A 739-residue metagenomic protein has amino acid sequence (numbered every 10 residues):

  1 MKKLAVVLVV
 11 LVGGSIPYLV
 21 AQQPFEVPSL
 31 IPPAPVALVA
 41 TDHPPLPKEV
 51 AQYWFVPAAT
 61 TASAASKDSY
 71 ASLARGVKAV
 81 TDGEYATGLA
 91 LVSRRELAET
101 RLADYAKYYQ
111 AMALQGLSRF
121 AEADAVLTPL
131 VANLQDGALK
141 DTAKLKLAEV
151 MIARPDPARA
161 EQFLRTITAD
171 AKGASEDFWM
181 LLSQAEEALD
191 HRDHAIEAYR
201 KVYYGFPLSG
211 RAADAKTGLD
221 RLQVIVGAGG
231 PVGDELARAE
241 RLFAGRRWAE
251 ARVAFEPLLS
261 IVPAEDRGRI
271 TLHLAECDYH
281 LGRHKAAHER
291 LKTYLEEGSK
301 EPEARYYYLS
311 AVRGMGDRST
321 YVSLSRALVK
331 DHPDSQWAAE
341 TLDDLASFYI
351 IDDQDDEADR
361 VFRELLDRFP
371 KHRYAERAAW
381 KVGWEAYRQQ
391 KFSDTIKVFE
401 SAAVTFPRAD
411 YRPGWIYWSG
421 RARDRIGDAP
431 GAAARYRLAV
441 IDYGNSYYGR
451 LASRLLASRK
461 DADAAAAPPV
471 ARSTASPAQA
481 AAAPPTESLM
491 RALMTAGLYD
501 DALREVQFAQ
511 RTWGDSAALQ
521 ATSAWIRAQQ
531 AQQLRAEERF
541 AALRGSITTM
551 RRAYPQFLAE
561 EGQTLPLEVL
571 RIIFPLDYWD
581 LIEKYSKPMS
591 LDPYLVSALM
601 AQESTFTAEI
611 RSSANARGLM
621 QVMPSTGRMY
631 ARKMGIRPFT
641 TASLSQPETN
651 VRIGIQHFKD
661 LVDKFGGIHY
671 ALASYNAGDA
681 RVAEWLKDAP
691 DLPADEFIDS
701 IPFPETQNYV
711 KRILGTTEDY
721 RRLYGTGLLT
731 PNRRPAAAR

Functional and structural regions predicted by a protein language model:
K2-V6, G13-Q602, F606-A614, M620 (+6 more regions): Acidic, polar-rich low-complexity tracts and alpha-helical solenoid repeat scaffolds
L102, L591-D592, G667-I668, G678 (+1 more regions): Helix N-cap / loop-to-helix initiation motif
F639-T649: A short, structured beta-strand-centered segment in the mid-to-C-terminal lobe of catalytic cores from group-transfer
A642-S643, G666-A671, L692: Short, charged, surface-exposed loops that flank catalytic or proteolytic processing sites
I653-H657: An active-site-proximal "capping" alpha-helix that borders the catalytic cofactor pocket
A694-Y709: C-terminal, helix-dominated tail/subdomain
N708-K711, T716-R739: Gram-negative outer-membrane assembly/targeting C-terminal domains
